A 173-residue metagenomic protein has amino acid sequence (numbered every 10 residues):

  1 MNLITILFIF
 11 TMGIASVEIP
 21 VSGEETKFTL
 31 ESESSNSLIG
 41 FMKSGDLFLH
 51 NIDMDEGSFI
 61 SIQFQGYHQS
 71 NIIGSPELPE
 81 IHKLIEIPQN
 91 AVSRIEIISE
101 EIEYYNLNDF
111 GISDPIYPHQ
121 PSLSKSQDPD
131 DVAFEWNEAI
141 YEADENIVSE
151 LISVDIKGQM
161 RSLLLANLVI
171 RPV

Functional and structural regions predicted by a protein language model:
M1-N2, V173: Accessible peptide chain termini
N2-G13: Sec-dependent N-terminal signal peptides
I14-V173: Extracellular pro-sequences of secreted precursors
